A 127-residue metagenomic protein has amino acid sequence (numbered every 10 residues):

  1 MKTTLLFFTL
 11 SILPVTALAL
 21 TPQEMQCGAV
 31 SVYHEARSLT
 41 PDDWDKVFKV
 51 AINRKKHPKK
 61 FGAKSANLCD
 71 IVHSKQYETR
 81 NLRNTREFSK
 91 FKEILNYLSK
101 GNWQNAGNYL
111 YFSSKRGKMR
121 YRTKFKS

Functional and structural regions predicted by a protein language model:
T4-V15: Sec-dependent N-terminal signal peptides
L20-S127: Bacterial extracytoplasmic/cell-wall-associated proteins, especially those involved in peptidoglycan
